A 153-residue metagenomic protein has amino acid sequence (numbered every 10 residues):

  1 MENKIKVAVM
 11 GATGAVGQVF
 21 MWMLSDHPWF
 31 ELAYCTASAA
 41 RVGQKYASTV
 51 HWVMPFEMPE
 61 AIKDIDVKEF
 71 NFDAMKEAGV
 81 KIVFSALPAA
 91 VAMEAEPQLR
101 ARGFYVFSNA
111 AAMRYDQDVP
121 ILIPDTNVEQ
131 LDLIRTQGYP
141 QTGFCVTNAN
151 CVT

Functional and structural regions predicted by a protein language model:
M1-T153: N-terminal Rossmann-like NAD(P) cofactor-binding subdomain of oxidoreductases, focused on the glycine-rich
